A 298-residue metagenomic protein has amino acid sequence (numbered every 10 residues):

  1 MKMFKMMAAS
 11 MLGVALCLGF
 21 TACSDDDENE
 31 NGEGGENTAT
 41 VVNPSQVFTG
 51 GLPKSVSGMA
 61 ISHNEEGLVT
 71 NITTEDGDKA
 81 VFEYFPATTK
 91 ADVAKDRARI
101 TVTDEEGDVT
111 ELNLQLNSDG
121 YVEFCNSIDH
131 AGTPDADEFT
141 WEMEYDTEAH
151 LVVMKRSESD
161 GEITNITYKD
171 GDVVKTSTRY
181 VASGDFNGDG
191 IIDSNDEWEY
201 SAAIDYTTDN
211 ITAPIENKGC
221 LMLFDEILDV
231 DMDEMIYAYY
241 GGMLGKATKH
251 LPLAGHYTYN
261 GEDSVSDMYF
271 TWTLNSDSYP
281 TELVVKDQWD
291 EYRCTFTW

Functional and structural regions predicted by a protein language model:
M1-S10: Bacterial N-terminal signal peptides that target proteins for export
M7, S24-D27: Hydrophobic membrane-targeting and insertion signals
A9-C17: Hydrophobic helical h-region of N-terminal Sec-dependent signal peptides in bacterial secretory/periplasmic proteins
L18-A22: C-terminal motif of bacterial Sec signal peptides marking the signal peptidase cleavage site
D26-W298: Buried hydrophobic residues that stabilize the cores of well-folded domains
